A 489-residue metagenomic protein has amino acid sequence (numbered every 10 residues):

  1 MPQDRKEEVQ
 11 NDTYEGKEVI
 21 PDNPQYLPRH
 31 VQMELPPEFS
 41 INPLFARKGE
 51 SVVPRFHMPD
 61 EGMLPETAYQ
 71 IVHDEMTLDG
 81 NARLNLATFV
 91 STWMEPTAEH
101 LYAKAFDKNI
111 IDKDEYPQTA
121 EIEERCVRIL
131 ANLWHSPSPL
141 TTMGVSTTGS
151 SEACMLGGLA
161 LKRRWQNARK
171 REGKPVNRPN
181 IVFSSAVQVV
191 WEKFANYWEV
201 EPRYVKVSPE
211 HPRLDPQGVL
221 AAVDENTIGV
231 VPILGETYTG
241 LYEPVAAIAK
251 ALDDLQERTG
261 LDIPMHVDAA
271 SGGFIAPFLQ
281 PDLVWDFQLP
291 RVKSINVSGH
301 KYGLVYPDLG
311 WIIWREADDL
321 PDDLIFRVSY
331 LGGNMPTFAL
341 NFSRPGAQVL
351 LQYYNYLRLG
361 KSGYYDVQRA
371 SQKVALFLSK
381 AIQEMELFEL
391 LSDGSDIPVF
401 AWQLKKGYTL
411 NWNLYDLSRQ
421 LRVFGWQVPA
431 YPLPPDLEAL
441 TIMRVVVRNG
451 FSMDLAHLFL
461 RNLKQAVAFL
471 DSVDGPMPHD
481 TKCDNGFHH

Functional and structural regions predicted by a protein language model:
P2-T141, G425-V428, M443, L463 (+1 more regions): N-terminal entrance/gating region of PLP-dependent enzymes' catalytic architecture
Q3, L255, L437-H489: PLP-dependent enzyme catalytic core of the Aspartate aminotransferase-like
P36, T148-D323, L331: Conserved PLP-enzyme active-site core in the AAT-like
P139-T141, V176, S392-V399, E438-I442: Short Gly/Ser/Thr- and Asp/Glu-enriched loop/turn motifs at secondary-structure junctions
V231, P398-N411, G425-L460: Conserved PLP-binding active-site segment of the aspartate aminotransferase-like
L261, P277-P281, W285-I397, Q403-Y408: Active-site C-terminal subdomain of aminotransferase-like
F388-G425, N485-H488: Conserved PLP-binding catalytic core of the aspartate aminotransferase-like
L421-P429, K464-D471: A common structural junction motif
